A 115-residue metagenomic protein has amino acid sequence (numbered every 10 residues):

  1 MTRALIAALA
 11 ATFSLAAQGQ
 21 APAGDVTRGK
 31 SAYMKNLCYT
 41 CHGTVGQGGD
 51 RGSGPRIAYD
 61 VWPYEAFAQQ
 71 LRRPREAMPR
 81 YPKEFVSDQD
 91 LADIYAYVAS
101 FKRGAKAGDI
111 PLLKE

Functional and structural regions predicted by a protein language model:
T2-A8: Sec-dependent signal peptide recognition, specifically the positively charged N-region followed immediately by
R3, R28-K30, K102: Basic side chains
I6, W62, K83: Residue-level marker of positions within ordered structural domains that often coincide with functionally constrained
L9-Q18: Hydrophobic h-region of N-terminal signal peptides that target proteins for export in Gram-negative bacteria
Q20-V26, K35-N36, T44, R80-E115: Flexible coil segments in periplasmic/lumen-exposed cytochrome c-class electron-transfer proteins
V26, K30, M34, G43-R80: Gly/Gly-Pro-rich "capping" loops immediately C-terminal to redox-active cysteine motifs in periplasmic/lumenal
T40: Short, cysteine/histidine-rich loop/knuckle motifs that typically chelate Zn2+
